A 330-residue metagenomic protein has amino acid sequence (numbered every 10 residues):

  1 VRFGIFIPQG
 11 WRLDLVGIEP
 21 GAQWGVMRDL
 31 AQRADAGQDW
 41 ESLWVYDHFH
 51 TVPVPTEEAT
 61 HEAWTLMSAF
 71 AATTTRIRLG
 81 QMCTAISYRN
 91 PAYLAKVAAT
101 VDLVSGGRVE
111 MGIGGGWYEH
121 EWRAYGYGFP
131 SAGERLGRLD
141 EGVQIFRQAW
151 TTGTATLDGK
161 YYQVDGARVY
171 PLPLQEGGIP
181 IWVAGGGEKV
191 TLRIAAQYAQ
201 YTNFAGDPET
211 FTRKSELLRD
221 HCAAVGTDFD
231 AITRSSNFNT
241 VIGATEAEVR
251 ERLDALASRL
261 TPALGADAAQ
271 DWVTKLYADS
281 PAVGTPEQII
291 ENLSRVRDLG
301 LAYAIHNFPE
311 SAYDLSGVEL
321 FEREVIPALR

Functional and structural regions predicted by a protein language model:
V1-T73, G177-I179: N-terminal beta1-alpha1-beta2 module of alpha/beta enzyme domains
F3-I7, E41-V45, R78-Q81, V109-I113 (+4 more regions): Hydrophobic faces of well-ordered beta-strands that scaffold small-molecule active sites in alpha/beta enzyme cores
I7, A36, G133-L174, A205-A302 (+2 more regions): An alpha-helical appendage that flanks or caps ligand/catalytic pockets
Q9-G25, T84-A92, E176-G187, T240-G243 (+1 more regions): Active-site mouth loops of central-metabolism enzymes
G21-A36, L94-V97, A184-Q197, R252 (+1 more regions): Short, acidic/polar
G37-Q38, V104, Q197-Y198, L299-L301: Structural motif
P55-T56, S87-Y198, T212-D220, A224 (+1 more regions): Internal, glycine-rich beta/alpha segment that forms the wall or movable "lid" of small-molecule/cofactor binding
T56-G80, R138-I145, A149, S316-R330: Alpha-helix-loop-beta-strand connector modules within alpha/beta enzyme cores
